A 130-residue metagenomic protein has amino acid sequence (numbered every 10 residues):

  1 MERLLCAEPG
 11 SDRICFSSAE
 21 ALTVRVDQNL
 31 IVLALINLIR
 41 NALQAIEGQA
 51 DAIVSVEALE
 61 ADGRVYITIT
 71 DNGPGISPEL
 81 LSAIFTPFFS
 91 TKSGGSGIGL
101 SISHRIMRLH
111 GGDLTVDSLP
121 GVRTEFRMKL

Functional and structural regions predicted by a protein language model:
R13-T23: Conserved catalytic submotifs in the C-terminal HATPase_c
T23-V26, T91: Conserved micro-motifs of the catalytic ATP-binding
I31-V32: A residue-level detector for a conserved hydrophobic packing site within the catalytic ATP-binding domain
D51-G63: Short beta-strand/loop element within the Bergerat-fold HATPase_c
G75-A83: Short helix N-cap motif at coil->helix boundaries in the Bergerat
G99, S103: Short alpha-helical Gxxx[C/S/T] motif in the catalytic ATP-binding
I106-R108: Detector for a conserved hydrophobic position within an alpha-helical segment of the HATPase_c
G111-G112: Conserved glycine-rich
